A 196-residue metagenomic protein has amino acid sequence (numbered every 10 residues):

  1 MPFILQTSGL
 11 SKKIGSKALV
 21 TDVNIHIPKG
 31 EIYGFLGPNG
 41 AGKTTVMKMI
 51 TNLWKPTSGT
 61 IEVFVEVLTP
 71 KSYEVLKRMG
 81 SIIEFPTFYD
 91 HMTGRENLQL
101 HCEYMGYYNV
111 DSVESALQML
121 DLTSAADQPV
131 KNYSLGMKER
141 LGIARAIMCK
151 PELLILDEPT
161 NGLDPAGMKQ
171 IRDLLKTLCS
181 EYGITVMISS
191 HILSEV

Functional and structural regions predicted by a protein language model:
G59-P70, E74-V75: Conserved ABC transporter NBD signature motif
Q99, E103, V110-A125: Conserved ABC ATPase "signature" region
K150: Conserved catalytic motifs of ABC-family nucleotide-binding domains
L154-E158: Catalytic Walker B motif of ABC-type/P-loop ATPase nucleotide-binding domains
K169-Y182: Helical segment within the ABC ATPase nucleotide-binding domain
